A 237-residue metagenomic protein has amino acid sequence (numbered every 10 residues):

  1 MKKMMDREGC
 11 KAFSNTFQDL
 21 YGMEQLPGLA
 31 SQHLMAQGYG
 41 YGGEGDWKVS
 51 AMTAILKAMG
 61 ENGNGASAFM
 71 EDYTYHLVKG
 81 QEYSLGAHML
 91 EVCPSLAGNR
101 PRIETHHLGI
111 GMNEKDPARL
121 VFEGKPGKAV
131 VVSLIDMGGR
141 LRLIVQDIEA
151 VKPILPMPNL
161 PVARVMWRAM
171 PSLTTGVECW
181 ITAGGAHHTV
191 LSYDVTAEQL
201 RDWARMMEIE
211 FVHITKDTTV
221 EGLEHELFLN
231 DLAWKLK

Functional and structural regions predicted by a protein language model:
M1-N62: Long, internal scaffold/assembly segments composed of regular secondary structure
R7-A12, T16, G63-E71, H213-T218: Flexible, glycine/charged-enriched surface loops at secondary-structure junctions
Q18-L20, Y75, L90-E91, T196: Short, glycine-/Ser/Thr-/acidic-enriched flexible segments
G22, L34, H76, E221-F228: Short, surface-exposed, charged/polar-biased interaction segments
L26-L29, G80-A87, N230-D231: Short glycine/threonine-rich loop-to-helix capping motif typified by GTGT followed within a few residues by an Asp-Pro
G38-R164: C-terminal catalytic subdomain
N113-K237: Extended hydrophobic packing segments that form well-structured cores
